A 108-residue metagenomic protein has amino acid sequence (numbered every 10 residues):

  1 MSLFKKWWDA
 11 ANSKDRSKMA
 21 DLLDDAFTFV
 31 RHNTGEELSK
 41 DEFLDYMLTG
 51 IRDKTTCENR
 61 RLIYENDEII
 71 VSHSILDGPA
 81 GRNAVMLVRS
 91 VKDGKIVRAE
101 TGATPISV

Functional and structural regions predicted by a protein language model:
K5-D9: Amphipathic alpha-helical repeat scaffolds
A11-N12, M47: Hydrophobic residues in alpha-helical segments
S13-T28: Short, well-ordered alpha-helical segments enriched in acidic and aromatic residues
K14-K18, G35, R61: Short, flexible segments with low predicted structural confidence
V30, T34, E42-V108: A beta-strand edge to alpha-helix "cap/lid" segment located at domain peripheries
